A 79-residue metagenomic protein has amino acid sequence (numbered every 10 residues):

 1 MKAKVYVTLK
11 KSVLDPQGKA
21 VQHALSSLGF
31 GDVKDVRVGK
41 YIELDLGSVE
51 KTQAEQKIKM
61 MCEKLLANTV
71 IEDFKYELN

Functional and structural regions predicted by a protein language model:
K2-K4, T8-Y41, Q53-E55, K59-N79: Long, contiguous binding/interaction regions
I42-G47: Amphipathic alpha-helical segments that form the core helices of the histone-fold
S48-T52: Helix N-cap motif at beta-to-alpha junctions
